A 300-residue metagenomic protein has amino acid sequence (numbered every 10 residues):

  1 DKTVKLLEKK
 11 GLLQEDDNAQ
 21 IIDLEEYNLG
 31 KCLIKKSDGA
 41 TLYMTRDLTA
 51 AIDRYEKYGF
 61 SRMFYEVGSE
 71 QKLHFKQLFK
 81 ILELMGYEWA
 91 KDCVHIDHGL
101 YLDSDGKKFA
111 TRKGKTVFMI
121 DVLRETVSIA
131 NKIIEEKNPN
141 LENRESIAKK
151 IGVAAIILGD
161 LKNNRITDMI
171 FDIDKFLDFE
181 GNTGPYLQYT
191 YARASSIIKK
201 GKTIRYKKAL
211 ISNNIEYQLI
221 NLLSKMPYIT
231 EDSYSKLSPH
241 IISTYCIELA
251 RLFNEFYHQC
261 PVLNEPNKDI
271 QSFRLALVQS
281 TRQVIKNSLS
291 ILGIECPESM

Functional and structural regions predicted by a protein language model:
D1-M300: Non-catalytic interaction-recognition regions
